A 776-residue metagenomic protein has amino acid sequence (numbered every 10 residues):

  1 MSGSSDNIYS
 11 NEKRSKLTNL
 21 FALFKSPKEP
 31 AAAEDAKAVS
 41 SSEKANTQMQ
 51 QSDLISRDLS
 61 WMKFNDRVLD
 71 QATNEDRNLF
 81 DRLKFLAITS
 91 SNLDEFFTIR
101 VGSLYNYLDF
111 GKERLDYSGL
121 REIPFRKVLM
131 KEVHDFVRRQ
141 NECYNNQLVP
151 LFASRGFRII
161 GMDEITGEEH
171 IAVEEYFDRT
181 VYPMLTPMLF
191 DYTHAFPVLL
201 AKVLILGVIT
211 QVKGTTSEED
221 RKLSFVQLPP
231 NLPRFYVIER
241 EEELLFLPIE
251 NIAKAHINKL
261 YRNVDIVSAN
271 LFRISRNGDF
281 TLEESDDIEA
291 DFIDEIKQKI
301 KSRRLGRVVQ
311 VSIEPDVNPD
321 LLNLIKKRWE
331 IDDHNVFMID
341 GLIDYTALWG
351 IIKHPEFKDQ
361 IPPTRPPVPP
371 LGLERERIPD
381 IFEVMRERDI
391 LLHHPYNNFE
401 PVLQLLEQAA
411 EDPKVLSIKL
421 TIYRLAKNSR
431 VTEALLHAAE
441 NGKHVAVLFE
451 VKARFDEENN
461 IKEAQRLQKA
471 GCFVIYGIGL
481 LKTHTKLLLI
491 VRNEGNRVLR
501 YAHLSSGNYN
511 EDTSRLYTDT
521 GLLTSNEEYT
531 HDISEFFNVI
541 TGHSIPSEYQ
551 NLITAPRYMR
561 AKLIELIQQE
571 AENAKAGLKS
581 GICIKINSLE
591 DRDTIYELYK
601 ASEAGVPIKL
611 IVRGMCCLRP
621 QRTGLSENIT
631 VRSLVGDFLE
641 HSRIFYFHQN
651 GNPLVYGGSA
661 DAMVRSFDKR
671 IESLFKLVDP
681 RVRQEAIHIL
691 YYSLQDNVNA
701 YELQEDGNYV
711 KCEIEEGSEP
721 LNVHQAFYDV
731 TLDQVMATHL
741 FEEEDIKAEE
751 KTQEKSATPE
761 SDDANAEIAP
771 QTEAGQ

Functional and structural regions predicted by a protein language model:
S2-I582, K600-A604, C616-Q776: N-terminal localization/anchoring segments of enzymes in phospholipid and broader phosphate metabolism
T594: Polyanion-binding catalytic cores of nucleic-acid enzymes and NTP/SAM-utilizing transferases
P607-I611: Hydrophobic alpha/beta core scaffold segments
